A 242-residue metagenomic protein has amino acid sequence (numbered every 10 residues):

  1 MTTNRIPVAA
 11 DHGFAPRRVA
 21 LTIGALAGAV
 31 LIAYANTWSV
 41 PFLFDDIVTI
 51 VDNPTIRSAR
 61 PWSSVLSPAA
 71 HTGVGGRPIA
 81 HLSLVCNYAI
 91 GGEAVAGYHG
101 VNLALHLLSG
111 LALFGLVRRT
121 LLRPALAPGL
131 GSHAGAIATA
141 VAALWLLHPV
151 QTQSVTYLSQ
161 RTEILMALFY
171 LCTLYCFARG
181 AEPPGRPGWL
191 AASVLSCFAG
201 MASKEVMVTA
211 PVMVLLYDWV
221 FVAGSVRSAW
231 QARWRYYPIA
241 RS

Functional and structural regions predicted by a protein language model:
M1-S242: Polytopic membrane enzymes that build or remodel cell-surface glycoconjugates and lipids
